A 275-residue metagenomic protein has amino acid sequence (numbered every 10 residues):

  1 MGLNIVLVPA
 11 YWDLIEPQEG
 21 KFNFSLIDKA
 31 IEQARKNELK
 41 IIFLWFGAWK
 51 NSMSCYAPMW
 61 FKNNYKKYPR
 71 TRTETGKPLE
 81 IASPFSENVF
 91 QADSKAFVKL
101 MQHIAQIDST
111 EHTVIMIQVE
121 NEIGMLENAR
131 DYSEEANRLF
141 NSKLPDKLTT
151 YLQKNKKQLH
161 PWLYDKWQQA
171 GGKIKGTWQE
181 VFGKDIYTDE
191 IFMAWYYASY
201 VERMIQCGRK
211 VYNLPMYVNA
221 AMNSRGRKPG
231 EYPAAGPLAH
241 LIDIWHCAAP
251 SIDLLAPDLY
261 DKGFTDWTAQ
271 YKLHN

Functional and structural regions predicted by a protein language model:
M1-R70, A194-V211: Aromatic-lined substrate-binding rim segments of carbohydrate-active enzymes
I5-L7, E38-I42, H112-Q118, N213-Y217 (+1 more regions): Structural preference for beta-strand elements that scaffold enzyme active sites
W12, G47-W49, N121-I123, M222-S224 (+1 more regions): Active-site-proximal loop/turn and secondary-structure-junction residues that shape catalytic pockets, frequently
I15-Q18, N51-M53, L126, G226 (+1 more regions): Extracytoplasmic/secreted cell-surface and envelope-processing proteins
L26-K29, L100, P233-W245, K262-W267: Alpha-helical scaffolding within the catalytic cores of extracellular/periplasmic polymer-degrading hydrolases
L39, R203-L214, L241-N275: Catalytic-core region of carbohydrate-active enzymes that cleave or remodel glycosidic bonds
F46, A129-S133, N137, T265 (+1 more regions): Aromatic- and carboxylate-enriched substrate-binding clefts and catalytic-loop regions of carbohydrate-active enzymes
Y68-I242: Polysaccharide-binding and catalytic clefts of secreted carbohydrate-active enzymes
